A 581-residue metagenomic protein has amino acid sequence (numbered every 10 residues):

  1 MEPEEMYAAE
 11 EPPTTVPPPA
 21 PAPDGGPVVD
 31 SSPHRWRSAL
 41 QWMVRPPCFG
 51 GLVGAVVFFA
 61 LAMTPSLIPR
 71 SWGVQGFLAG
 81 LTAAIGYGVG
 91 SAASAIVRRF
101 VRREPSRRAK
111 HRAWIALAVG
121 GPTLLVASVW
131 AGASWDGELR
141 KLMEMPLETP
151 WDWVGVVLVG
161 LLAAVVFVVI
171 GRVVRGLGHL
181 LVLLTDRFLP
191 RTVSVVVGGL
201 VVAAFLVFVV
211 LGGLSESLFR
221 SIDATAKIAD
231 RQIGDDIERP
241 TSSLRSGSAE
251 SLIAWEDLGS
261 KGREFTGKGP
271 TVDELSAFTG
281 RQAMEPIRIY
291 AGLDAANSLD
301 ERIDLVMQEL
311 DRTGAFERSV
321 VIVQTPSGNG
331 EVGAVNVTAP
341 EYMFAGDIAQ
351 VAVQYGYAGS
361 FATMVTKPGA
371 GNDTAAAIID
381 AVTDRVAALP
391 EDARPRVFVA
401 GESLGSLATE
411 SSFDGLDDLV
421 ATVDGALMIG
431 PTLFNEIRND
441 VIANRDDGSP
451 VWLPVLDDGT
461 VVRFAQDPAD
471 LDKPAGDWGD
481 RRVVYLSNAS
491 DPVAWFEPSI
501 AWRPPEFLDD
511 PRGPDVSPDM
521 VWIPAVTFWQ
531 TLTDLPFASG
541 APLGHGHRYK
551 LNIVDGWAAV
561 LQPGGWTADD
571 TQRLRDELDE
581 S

Functional and structural regions predicted by a protein language model:
M1-Q41, D576, S581: Actinobacteria-biased recognition of intrinsically disordered, low-complexity terminal regions
W36-P395, G415-S581: C-terminal His-loop and adjacent cap/lid subdomain of alpha/beta-hydrolase
V399-S406: Gly/Ala-rich beta-loop-alpha elbow adjacent to hydrolase catalytic centers
S406-D417: Short glycine-enriched nucleophile-adjacent loop and the immediately C-terminal alpha-helix near the catalytic center
